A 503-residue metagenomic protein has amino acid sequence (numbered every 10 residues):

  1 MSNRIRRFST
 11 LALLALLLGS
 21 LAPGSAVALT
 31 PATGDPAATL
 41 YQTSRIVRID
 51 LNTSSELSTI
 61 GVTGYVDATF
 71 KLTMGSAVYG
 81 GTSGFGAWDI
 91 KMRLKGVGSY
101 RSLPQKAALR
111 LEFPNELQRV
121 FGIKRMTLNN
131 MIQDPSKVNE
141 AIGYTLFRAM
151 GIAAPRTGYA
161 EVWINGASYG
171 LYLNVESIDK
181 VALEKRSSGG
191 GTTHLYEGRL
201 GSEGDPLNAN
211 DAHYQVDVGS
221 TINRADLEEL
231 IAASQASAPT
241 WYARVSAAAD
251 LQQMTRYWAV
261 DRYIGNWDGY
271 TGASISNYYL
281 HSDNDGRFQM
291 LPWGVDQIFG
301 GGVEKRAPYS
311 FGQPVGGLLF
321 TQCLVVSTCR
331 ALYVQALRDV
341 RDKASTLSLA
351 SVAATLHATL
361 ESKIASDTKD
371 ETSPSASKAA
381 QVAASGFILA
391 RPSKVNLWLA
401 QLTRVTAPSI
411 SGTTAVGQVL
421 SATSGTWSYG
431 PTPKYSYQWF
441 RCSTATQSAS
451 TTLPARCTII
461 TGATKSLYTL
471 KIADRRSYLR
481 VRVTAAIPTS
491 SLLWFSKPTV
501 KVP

Functional and structural regions predicted by a protein language model:
N3-A28: Secretory targeting and sorting signals
A28-S76: N-terminal module-boundary/linker segments of secreted carbohydrate-active enzymes
A38, R45, L57-T59, Y100 (+2 more regions): Middle-to-C-terminal accessory/interaction subdomains
D50, K91, A108-E112, R125-N130 (+9 more regions): Structural recognition of the beta-strand scaffold that forms the well-ordered cores of secreted hydrolase catalytic
V66-N130: Conserved oxyanion/phosphate-binding beta-strand-loop segments in alpha/beta enzyme cores
A108-Q118, N130-M131, M150-P155, A167-I264 (+2 more regions): Internal "kinase-insert"/substrate-recognition segments embedded within catalytic cores of ATP-dependent enzymes
I132-A167, P433: A conserved helix-loop-beta module that forms one wall/lid of the active-site cleft in ATP-utilizing catalytic domains
Q401-P503: Ser/Thr/Pro/Gly-rich low-complexity disordered regions
